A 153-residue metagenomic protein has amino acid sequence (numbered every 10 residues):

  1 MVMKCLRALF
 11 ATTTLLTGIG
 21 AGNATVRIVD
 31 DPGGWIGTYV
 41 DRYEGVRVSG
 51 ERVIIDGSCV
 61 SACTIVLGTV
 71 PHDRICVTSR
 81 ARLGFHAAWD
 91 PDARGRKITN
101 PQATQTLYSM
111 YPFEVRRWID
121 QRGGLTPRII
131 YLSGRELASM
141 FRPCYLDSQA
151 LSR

Functional and structural regions predicted by a protein language model:
M1-L9: Bacterial N-terminal signal peptides that target proteins for export
L9-T17: Bacterial N-terminal signal peptides
L16-I19, R153: Intrinsically disordered, low-complexity linkers and terminal tails enriched in Pro/Gly and often acidic or mixed-charge
I19-T25: Sec/Tat signal peptide C-region and signal peptidase I cleavage site
T25-A81, A87-P91: Cleft-lining beta-strand/loop regions that shape enzyme active-site pockets
R27, G37, D41-I54, A93-R153: Charged, glycine-interspersed solvent-exposed loop segments at helix/strand-loop junctions that cap or gate access
